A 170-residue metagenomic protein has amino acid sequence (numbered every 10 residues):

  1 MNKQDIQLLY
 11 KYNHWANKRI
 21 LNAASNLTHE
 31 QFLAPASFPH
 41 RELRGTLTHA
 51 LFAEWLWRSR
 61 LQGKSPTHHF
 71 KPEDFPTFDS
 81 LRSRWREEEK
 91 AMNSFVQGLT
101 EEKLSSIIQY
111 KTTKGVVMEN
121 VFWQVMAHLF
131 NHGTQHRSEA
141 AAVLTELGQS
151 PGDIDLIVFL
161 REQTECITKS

Functional and structural regions predicted by a protein language model:
Q7-N22, N26-K71, T113-S170: Short, contiguous alpha-helical
K64-S105: Helix-adjacent hinge/juxtasegments
N93-A127: A mid-sequence interfacial segment
